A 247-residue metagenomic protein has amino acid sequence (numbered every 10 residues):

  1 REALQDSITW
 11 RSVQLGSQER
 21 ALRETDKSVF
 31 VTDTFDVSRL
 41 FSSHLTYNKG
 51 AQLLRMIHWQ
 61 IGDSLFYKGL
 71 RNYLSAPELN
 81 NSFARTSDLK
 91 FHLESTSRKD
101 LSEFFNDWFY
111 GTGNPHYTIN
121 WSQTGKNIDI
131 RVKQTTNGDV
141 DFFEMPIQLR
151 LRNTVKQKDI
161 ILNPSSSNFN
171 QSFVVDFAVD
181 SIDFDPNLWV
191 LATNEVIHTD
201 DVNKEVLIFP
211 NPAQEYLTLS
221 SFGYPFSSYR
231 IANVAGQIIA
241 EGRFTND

Functional and structural regions predicted by a protein language model:
R1-R131, G138: Hydrophobic alpha-helical and helix-loop surface patches within well-folded domains that function as non-catalytic
S42, D141-F143, T193-E195: Short conserved micro-motifs at the rims of enzyme active sites and ligand-binding pockets
S102, P115-Y117, W121-S166, Q171-D183 (+1 more regions): Beta-strand-rich binding/interaction modules
N106, I160-L162, E241-G242: Beta-strand-rich interaction surfaces with strong enrichment in secreted/lumenal proteins
G125-D129, E195-E205: Short, surface-exposed polybasic-and-hydrophobic patches located at secondary-structure transitions
N137-D139, V190-A192, Y216: Short beta-strands and strand-coil junctions in structured, solvent-facing domains, enriched
S181-D201: Short, compositionally biased serine/threonine- and acidic-rich segments at solvent-exposed termini, linkers, or domain
V202-F209, A213-D247: C-terminal outer-membrane/trafficking sorting elements
